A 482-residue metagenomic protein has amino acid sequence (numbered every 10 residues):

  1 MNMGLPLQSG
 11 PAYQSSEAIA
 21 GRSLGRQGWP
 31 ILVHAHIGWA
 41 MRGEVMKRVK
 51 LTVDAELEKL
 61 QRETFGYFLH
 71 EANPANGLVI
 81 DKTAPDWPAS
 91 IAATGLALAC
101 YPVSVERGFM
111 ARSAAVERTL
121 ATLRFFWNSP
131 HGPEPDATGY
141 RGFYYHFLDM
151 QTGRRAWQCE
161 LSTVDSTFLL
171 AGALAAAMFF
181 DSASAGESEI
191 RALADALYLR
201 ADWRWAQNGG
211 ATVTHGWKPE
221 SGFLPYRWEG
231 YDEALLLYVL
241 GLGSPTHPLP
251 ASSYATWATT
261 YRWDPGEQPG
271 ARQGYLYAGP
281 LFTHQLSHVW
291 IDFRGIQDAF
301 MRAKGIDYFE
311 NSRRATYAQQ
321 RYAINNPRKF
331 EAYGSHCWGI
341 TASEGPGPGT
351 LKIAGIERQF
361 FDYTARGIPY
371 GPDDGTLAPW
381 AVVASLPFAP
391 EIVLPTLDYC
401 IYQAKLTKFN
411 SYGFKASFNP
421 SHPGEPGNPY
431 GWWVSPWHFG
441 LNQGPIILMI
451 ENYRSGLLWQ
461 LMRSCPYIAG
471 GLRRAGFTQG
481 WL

Functional and structural regions predicted by a protein language model:
N2-P11: Extreme N-terminal basic, low-complexity initiation segments that serve as generic localization/processing leaders
A20, A35-I37: Short hydrophobic alpha-helical segments enriched in small aliphatic residues
M46-L482: Ser/Thr/Asn(+Pro)-rich, low-complexity disordered segments
